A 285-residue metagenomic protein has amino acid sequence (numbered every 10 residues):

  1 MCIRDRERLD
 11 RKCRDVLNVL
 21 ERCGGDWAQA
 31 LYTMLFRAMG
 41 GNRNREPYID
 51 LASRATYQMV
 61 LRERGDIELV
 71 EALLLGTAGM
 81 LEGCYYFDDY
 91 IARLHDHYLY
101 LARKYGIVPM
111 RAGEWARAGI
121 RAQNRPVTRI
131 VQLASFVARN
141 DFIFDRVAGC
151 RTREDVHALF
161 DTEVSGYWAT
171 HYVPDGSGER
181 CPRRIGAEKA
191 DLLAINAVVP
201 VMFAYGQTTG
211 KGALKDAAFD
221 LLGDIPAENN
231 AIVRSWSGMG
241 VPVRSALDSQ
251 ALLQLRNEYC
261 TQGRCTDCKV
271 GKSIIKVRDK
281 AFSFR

Functional and structural regions predicted by a protein language model:
M1-I3: Conserved small/polar residues in nucleotide/adenosyl-binding loops
R6-S249: Hydrophobic, aromatic-lined core segments that form the binding pocket/scaffold for planar heteroaromatic ligands
G238-R285: Acidic, carboxylate-rich catalytic segments that either coordinate divalent cations
